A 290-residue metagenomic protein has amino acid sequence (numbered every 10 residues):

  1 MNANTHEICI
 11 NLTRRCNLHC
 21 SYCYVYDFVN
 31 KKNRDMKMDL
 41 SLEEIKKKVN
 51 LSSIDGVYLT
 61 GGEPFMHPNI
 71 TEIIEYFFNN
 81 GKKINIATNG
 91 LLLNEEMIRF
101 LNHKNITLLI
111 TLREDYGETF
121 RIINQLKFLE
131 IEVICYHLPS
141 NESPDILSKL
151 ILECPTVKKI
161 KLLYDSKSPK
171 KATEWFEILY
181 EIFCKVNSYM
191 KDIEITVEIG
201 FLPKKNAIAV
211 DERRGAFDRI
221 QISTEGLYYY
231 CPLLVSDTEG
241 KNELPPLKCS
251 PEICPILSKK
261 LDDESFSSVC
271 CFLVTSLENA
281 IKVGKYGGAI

Functional and structural regions predicted by a protein language model:
M1-N4, L227, P232-I290: Flexible mid-to-C-terminal extensions adjoining Fe-S/redox cofactors in radical SAM and related proteins
N2-L40, P232: Canonical Radical SAM [4Fe-4S] cluster-binding loop centered on the CxxxCxxC motif and its immediate flanking residues
H6, S53-D55, A216: Exposed loop/turn and edge beta-strand positions of beta-sandwich/beta-sheet ligand-binding modules
C16, C20-C23, R213-R214, C231 (+2 more regions): Short cysteine clusters
H19, G61, T224-E225: Residue-level recognition of short loop/turn positions
K31-K32, M66-H67, E142-P144, S168-K171 (+1 more regions): Short catalytic/ligand-binding loop motif for oxyanion handling, primarily in non-cytosolic enzymes, centered on
L42-T60, H67-Y164: Radical SAM/AdoMet-radical enzyme domain recognition
T156-K159, L163-D237, I290: A C-terminal junction/extension of Radical SAM enzymes
